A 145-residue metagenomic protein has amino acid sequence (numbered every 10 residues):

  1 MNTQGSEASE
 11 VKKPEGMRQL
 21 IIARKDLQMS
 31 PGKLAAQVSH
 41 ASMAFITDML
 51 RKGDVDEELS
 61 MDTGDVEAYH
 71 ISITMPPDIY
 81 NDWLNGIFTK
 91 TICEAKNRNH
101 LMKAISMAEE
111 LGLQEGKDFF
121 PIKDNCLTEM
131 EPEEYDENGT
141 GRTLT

Functional and structural regions predicted by a protein language model:
M1-T145: Positively charged, small/polar-rich N-terminal and surface patches that mediate targeting and assembly and bind
